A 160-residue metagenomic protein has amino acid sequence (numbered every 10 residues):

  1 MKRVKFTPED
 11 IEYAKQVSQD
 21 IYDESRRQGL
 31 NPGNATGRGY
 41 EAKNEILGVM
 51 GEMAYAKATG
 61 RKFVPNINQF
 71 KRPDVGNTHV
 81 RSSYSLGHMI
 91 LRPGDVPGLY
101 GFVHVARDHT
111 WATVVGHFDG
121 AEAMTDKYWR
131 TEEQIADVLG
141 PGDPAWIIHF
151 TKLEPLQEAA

Functional and structural regions predicted by a protein language model:
M1-D74, R81-A160: Nucleic-acid endonuclease domains
